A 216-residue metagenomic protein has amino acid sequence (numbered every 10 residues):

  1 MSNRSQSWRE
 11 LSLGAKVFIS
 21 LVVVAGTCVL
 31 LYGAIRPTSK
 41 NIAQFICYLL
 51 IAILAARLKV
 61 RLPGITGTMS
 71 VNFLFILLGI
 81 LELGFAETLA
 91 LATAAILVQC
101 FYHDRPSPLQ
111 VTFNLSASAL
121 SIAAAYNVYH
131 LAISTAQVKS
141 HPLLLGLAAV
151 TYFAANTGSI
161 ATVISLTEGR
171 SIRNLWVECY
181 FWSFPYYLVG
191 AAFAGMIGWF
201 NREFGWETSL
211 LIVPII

Functional and structural regions predicted by a protein language model:
S2-T68, N72-E178, W182-I216: Short helix-perturbing small/polar motifs within transmembrane alpha-helices
